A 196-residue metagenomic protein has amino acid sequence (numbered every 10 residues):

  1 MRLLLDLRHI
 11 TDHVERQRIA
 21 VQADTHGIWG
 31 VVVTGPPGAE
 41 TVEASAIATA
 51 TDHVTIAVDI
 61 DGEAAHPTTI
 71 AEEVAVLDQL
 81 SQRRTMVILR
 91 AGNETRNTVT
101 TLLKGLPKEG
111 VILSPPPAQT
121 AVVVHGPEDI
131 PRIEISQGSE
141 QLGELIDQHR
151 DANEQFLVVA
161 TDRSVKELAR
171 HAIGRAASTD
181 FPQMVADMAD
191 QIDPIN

Functional and structural regions predicted by a protein language model:
M1-N196: Active-site-adjacent structural elements that line small-molecule/cofactor binding pockets in enzymes
